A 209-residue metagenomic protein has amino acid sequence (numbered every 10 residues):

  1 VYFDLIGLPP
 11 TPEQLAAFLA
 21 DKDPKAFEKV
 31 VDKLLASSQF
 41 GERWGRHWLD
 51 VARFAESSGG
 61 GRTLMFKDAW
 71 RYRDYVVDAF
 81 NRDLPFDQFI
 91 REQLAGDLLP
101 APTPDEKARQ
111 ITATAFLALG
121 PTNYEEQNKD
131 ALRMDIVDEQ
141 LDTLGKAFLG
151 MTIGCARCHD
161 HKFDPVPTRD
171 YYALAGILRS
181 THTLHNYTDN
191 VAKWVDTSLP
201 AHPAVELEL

Functional and structural regions predicted by a protein language model:
V1-P203: Short, structured secondary-structure elements that scaffold catalytic or ligand/cofactor-binding regions
E206-L209: Short, intrinsically disordered, charge-balanced linker/junction segments flanking boundaries in proteins
